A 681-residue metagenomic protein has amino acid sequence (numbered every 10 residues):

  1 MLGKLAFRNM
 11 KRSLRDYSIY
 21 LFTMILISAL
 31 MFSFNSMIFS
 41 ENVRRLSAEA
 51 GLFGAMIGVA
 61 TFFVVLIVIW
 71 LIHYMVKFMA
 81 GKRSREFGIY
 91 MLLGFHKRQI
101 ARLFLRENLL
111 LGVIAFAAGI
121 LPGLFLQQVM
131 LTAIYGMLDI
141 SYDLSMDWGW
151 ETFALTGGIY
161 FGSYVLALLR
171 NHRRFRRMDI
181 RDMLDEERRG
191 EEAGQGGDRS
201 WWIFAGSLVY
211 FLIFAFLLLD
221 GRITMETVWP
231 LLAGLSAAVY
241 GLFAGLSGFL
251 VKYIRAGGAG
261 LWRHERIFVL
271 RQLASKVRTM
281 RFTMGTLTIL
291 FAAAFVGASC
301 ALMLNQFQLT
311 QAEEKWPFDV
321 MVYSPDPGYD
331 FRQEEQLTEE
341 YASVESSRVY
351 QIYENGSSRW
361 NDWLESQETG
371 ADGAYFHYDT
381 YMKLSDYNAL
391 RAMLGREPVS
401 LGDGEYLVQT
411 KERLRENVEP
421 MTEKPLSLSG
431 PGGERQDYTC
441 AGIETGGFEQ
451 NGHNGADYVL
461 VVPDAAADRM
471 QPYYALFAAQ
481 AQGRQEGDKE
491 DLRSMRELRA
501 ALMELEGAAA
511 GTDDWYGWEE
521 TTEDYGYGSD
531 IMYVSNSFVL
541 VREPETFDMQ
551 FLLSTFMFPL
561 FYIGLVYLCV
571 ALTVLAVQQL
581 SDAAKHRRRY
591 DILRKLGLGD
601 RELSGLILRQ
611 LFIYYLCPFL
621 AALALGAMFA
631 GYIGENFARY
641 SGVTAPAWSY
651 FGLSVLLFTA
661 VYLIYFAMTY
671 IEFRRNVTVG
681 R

Functional and structural regions predicted by a protein language model:
M1-S28, E192-G206, Y210, A244-A294 (+1 more regions): N-terminal Sec/SRP start-transfer signal
K4, R177-A193, A584-K585, R675-R681: Short cytosolic juxtamembrane segments of multi-pass membrane proteins
L14-L21, F104-L121, G157, F161 (+3 more regions): Selective transmembrane-helix segments that form parts of the transport pathway or gating/packing helices in multipass
R15-F22, S33-L66, F78-G81, I89-Y90 (+6 more regions): Peri-transmembrane interface segments
L26-S40, Y74-F78, L111-I140, T152-R177 (+6 more regions): Small-residue-rich transmembrane alpha-helices
I72-G88, R177, I254, E265-R266 (+1 more regions): Transmembrane helix boundary and interhelical loop/hinge segments in multi-pass membrane proteins
A312-S554: Nucleotide-cofactor and metal-assisted catalytic machinery
